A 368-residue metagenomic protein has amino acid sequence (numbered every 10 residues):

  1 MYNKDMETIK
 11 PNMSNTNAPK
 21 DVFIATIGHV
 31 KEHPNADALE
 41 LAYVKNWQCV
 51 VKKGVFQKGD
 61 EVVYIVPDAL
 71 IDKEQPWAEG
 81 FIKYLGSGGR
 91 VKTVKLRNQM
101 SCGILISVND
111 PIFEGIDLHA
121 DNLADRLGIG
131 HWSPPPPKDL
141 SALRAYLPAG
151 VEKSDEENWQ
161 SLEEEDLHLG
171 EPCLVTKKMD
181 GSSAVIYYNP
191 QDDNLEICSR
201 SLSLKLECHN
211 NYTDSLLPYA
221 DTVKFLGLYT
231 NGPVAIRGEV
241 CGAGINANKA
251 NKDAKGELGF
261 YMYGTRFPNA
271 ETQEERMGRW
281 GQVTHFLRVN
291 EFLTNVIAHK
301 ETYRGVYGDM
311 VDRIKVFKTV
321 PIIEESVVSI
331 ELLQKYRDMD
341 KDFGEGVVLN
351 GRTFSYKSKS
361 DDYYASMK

Functional and structural regions predicted by a protein language model:
D5-K368: Core nucleotide-handling region used for phosphoryl-transfer chemistry
